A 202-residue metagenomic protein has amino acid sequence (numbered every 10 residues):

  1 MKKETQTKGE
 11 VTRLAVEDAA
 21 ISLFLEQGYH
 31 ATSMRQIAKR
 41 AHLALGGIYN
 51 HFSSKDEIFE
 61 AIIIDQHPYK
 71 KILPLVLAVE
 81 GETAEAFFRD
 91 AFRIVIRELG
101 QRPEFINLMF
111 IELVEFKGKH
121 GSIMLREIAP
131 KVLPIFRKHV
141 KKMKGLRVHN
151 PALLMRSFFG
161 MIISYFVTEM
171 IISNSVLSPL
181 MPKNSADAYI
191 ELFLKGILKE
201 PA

Functional and structural regions predicted by a protein language model:
K2, R97, Q101, L133-K142 (+1 more regions): C-terminal peripheral helix-coil segments that are non-catalytic and often amphipathic
A15, A19, L23-E57, A61-I62: Helix-turn-helix
H30-A31, G145-H149: Short, charged helix-capping/linker segments at alpha-helix termini
K39, N50-E57, A61, E82 (+5 more regions): Residues in soluble alpha-helical coiled-coils and helical-bundle/repeat scaffolds
I62-A91, F136: Amphipathic alpha-helical linker/stalk segments
I64, A86-I111, F159-F166: Helical hydrophobic small-molecule/effector-binding pocket
K70-K71, G118-G145, A152-L153, V167 (+1 more regions): Amphipathic alpha-helical packing segments from all-alpha helical-bundle domains
R97-I135, S178-L180: Short secondary-structure transition hinges
